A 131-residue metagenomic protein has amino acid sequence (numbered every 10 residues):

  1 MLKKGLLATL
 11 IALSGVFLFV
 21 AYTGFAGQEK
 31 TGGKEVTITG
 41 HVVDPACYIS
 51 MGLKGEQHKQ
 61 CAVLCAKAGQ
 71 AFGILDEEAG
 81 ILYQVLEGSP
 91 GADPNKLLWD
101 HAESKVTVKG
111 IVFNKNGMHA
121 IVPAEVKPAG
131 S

Functional and structural regions predicted by a protein language model:
M1-G5: Positively charged n-region of N-terminal signal peptides that target proteins for export
A8-A21: Bacterial N-terminal signal peptides
A21-E35: Cleaved targeting-peptide boundary
E35-A68, G110: Structural detector for short beta-strands of small beta-barrel domains
I38-G40, A102-N116: Flexible glycine-rich surface loops and low-complexity tracts that mediate binding to linear polymers
Q57-V85: OB-fold (S1/OB) nucleic-acid-binding surfaces
G91-T107: Short nucleic-acid-contacting surface segments enriched for D/E, G, S/T with interspersed K/R
N114-S131: OB-fold/S1-family single-stranded nucleic acid-binding modules
